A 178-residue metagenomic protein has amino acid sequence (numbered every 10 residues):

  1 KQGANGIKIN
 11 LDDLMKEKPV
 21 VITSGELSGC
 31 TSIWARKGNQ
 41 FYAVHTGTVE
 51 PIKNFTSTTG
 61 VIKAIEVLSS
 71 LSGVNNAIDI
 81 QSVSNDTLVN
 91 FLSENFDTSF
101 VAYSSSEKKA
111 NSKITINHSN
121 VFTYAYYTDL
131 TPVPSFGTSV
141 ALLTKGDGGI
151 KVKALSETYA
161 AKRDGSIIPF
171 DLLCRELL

Functional and structural regions predicted by a protein language model:
K1-L178: N-terminal nucleophile
